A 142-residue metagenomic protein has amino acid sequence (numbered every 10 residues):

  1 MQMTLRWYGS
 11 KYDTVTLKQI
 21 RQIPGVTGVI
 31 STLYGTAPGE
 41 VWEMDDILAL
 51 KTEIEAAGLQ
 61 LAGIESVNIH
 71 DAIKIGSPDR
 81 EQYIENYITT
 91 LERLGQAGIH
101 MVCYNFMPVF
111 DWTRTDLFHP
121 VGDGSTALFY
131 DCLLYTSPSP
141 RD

Functional and structural regions predicted by a protein language model:
M3-L5, T27-S31, L61-E65, V102-Y104: Hydrophobic faces of well-ordered beta-strands that scaffold small-molecule active sites in alpha/beta enzyme cores
K11-R21, I84-L91: Short, acidic/polar
L17-G25, D45-A62, G95: Acidic (Asp/Glu)-rich catalytic clusters
L33-D45: Glycine-rich, proline-tolerant flexible connector loops at the mouths of alpha/beta enzymes
W42-D46, G76-E92: Glycine-rich anion/phosphate-binding loops
N68-E85, F110-G122: Surface-exposed, active-site-proximal loop segments in enzymatic domains
V121-L134: Acidic, His- and aromatic-enriched active-site or binding-groove loops in soluble protein domains that engage sugars
Y135-P140: Conserved small/polar residues in nucleotide/adenosyl-binding loops
